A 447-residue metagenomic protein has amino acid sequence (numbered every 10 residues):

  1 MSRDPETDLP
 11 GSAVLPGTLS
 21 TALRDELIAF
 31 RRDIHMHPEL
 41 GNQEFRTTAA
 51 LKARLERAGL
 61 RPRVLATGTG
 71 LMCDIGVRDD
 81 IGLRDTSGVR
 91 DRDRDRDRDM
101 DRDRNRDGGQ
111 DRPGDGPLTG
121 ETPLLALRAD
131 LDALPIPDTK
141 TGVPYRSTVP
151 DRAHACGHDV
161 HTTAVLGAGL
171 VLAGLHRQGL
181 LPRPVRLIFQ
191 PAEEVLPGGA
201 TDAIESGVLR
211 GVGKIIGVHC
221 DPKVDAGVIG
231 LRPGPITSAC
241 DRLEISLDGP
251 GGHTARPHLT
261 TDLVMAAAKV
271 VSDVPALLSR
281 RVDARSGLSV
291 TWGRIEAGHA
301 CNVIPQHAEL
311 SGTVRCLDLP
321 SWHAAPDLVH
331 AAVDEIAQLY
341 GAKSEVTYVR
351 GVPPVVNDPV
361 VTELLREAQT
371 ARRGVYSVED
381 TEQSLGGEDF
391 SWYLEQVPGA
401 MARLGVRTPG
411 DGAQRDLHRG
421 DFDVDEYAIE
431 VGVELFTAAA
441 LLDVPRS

Functional and structural regions predicted by a protein language model:
S2-D97, D101-D103, D107-H154, D159 (+2 more regions): Acidic/His- and Gly-rich active-site-bordering loop/insert found across diverse amide/peptide-bond hydrolases
S2-G11, A268-S447: Metal-dependent amide/peptide-bond hydrolase catalytic core, centered on the "pita-bread" metallohydrolase fold
L23-F30, Q43, T47-R54, P123 (+18 more regions): General structural feature for long, well-ordered alpha-helical segments within catalytic domains of soluble enzymes
I34, L55, L127, H158 (+8 more regions): Divalent metal-coordination and catalytic microenvironments
R63, R186-I188, E345: A structural signal for isolated positions on well-ordered beta-strands in alpha/beta enzyme cores
M72, T122, A133-A153, D159-V160 (+4 more regions): Histidine/acidic-residue-rich, glycine-tolerant segments that coordinate divalent metal ions
A126-R128, P137, L243, M401-R407: Non-cysteine beta-strand/loop elements that form the S-adenosyl-L-methionine
